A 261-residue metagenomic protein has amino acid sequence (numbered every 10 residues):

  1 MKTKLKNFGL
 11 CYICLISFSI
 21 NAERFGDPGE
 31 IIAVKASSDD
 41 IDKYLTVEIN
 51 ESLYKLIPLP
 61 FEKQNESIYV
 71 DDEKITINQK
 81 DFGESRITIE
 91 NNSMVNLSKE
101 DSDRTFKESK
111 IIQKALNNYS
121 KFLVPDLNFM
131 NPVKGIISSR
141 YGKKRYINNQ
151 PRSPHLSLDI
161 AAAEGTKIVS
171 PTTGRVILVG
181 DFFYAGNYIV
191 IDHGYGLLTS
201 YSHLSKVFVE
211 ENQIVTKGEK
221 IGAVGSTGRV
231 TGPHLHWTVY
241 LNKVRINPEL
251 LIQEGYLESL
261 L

Functional and structural regions predicted by a protein language model:
K2-G9: Bacterial N-terminal signal peptides that target proteins for export
Y12-N21: Hydrophobic h-region of N-terminal signal peptides that target proteins for export in Gram-negative bacteria
I20-N91: Cationic-aromatic interfacial patches
V70, K167-V176, K206-V224: Short, well-structured beta-strand-loop connectors
T76-A185: Surface-exposed, glycine-biased beta-strand/turn segments
E84-M94, S98-S102, P125, E210-K217 (+1 more regions): Acidic, glycine-rich catalytic/binding loops that coordinate metals and/or anionic ligands
A161, K167-P171, Y201, N212-V215 (+2 more regions): Small beta-strand-rich domains/subdomains or short beta-sheet motifs embedded in larger alpha/beta proteins
P171-S205, P233, T238: Zn2+-dependent peptidoglycan hydrolase active-site motif and core
